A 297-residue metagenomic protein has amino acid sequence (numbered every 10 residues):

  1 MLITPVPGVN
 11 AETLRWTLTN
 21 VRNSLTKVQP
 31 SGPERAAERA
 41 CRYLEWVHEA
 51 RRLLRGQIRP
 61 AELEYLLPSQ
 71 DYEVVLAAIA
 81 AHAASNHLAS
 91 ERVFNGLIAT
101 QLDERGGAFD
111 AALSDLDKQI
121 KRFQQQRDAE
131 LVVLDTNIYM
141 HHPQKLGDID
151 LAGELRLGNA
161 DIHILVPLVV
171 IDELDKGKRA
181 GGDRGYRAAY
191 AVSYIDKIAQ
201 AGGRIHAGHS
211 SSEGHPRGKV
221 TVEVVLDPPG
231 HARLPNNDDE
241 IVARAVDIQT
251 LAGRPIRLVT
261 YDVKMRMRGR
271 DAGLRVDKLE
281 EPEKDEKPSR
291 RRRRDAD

Functional and structural regions predicted by a protein language model:
L2-D103: Charged interaction/catalytic cores of defense and host-pathogen modules
L2-S31, L53, L63-E64, L113 (+3 more regions): Active-site-proximal, substrate-binding regions of enzyme catalytic domains and RNA-binding/basic surfaces
L88-E130: Long amphipathic alpha-helical scaffold segments
